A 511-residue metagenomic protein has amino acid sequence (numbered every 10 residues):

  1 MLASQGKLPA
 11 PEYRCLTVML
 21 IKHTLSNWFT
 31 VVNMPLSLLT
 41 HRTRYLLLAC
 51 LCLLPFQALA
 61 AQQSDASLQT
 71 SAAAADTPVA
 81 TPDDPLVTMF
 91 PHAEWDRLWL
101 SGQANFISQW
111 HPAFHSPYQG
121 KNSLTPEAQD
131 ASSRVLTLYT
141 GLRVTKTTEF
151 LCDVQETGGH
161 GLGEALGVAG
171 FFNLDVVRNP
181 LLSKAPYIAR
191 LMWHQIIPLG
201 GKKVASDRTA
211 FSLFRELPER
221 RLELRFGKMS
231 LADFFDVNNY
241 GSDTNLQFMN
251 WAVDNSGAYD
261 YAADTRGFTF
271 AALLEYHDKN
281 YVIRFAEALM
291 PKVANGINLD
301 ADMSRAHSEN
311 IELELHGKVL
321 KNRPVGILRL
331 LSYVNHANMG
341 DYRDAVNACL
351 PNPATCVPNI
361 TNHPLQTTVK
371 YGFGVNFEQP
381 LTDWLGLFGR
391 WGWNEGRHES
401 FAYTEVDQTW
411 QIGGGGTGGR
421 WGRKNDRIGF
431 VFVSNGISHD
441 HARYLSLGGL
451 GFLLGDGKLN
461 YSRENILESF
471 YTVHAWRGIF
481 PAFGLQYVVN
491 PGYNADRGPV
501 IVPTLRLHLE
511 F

Functional and structural regions predicted by a protein language model:
T88-L100, P112-A113, L142, K146-F150 (+8 more regions): Short loop/turn motifs that connect adjacent beta-strands in outer-membrane beta-barrel proteins
A93, L142-V144, V154, Q195-I197 (+8 more regions): Residue-level signature of outer-membrane beta-barrel architecture
L98, S132-L138, Y187-L191, L222 (+7 more regions): Hydrophobic, lipid-facing positions within transmembrane beta-strands of outer-membrane proteins
A104-W110, C152-E156, L224-K228, F285-L289 (+7 more regions): Transmembrane beta-barrel strands of outer-membrane/channel proteins
L166-S183, Y187-R190, G200-E312, G448-L459: Surface-exposed coil loops of outer-membrane beta-barrel proteins
A189-K202, F430, P499-F511: Outer-membrane beta-barrel "beta-signal"
W251-F377, T382-L387, W391-H398, G416: Signature for the C-terminal beta-barrel architecture of outer-membrane proteins
E314, L331-T367, F388, E395 (+1 more regions): Outer membrane beta-barrel transmembrane domains
